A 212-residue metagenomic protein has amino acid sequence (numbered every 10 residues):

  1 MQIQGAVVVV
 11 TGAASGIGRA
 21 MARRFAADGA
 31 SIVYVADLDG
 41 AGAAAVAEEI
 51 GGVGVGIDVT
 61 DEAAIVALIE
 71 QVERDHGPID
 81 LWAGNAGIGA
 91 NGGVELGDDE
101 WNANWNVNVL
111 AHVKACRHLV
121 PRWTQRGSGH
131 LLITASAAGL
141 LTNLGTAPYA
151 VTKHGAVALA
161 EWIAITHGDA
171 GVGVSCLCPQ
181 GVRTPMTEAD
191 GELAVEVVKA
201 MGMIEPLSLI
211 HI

Functional and structural regions predicted by a protein language model:
Q2-Y34: Canonical Rossmann dinucleotide-binding motif of NAD(H)/NADP(H)-dependent dehydrogenases/reductases, specifically
D28, L141, W162-V172: Active-site-adjacent segment of SDR/Rossmann-fold oxidoreductases
A30-A45: Conserved glycine-rich Rossmann-like NAD(P)H-binding loop of the short-chain dehydrogenase/reductase
V66, I88-N102, Q125, G145-P148: Conserved mid-core segment of classical short-chain dehydrogenase/reductases
C116, T152: Active-site helix of classical SDR
S136: Residue(s) in the substrate-gating loop at a strand-loop-helix junction that position the organic substrate next
I210-I212: Conserved small/polar residues in nucleotide/adenosyl-binding loops
